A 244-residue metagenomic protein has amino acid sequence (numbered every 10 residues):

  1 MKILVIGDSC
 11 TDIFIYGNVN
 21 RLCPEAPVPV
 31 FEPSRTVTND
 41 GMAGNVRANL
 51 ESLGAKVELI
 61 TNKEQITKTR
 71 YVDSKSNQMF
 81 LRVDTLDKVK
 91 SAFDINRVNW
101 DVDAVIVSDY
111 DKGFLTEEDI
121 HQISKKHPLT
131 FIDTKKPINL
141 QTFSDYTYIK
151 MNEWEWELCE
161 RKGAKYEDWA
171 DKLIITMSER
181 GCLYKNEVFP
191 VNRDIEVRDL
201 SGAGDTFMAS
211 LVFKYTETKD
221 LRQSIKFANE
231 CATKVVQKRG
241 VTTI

Functional and structural regions predicted by a protein language model:
M1, G54, D101-V102, H127 (+2 more regions): Short, well-ordered alpha-helix to beta-strand connector turns
K2-I6, T11-V107, E117-H121: Conserved N-terminal subdomain of the carbohydrate kinase-like
S9, T69, D109, E153 (+2 more regions): Conformational gate/switch positions in structured elements
N20-L22, A26, Y71-V89, D103-A164 (+1 more regions): Conserved beta-alpha-beta core of the PfkB/ribokinase-like small-molecule kinase fold
E118-D145, L158-I244: Conserved phosphate-binding/catalytic region of the ribokinase-like
